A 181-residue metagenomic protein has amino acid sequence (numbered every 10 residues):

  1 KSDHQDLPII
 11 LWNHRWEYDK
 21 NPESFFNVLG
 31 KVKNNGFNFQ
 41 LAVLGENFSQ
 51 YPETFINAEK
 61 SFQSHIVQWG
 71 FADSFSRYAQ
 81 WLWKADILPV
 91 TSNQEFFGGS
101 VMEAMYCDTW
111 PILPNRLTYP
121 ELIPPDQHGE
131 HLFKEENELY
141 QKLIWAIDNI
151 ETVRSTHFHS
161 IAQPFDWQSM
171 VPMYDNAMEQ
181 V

Functional and structural regions predicted by a protein language model:
S2-K20, F26-L29: Conserved donor-binding/catalytic core segment of Leloir-type glycosyltransferases
E53-S76: Nucleotide-activated donor-binding/catalytic signature segment of Leloir-type glycosyltransferases, i.e., the conserved
A79, F97, M102-Y106, P120-E121: Short alpha-helical segment that forms part of, or immediately flanks, the ligand-binding pocket in carbohydrate-active
A79-A85: Short alpha-helical donor nucleotide-sugar binding micro-motif in glycosyltransferases
N93: Aromatic "clamp/platform" in nucleotide-sugar-dependent glycosyltransferases that forms part of the donor/acceptor
W110-P114: Short hydrophobic beta-strand element within catalytic cores of glycosyltransferases and related nucleotide-activated
P120-W145: Change "using UDP/GDP/dTDP sugars" to "using nucleotide sugars
K134, E151-V181: A charged, aromatic-enriched C-terminal amphipathic alpha-helix characteristic of glycosyltransferases across folds
